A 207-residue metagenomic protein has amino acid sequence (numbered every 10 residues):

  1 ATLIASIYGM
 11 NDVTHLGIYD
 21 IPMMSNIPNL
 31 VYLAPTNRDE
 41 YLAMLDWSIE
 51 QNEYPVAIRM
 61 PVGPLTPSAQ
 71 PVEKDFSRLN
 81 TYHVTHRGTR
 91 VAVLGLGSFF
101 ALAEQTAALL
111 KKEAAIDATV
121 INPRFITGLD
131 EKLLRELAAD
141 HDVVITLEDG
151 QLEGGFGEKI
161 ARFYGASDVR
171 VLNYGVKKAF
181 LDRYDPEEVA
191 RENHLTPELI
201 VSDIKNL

Functional and structural regions predicted by a protein language model:
A1-Q51, D203: Conserved thiamine diphosphate
S6-G17, E50-L207: Thiamine diphosphate
